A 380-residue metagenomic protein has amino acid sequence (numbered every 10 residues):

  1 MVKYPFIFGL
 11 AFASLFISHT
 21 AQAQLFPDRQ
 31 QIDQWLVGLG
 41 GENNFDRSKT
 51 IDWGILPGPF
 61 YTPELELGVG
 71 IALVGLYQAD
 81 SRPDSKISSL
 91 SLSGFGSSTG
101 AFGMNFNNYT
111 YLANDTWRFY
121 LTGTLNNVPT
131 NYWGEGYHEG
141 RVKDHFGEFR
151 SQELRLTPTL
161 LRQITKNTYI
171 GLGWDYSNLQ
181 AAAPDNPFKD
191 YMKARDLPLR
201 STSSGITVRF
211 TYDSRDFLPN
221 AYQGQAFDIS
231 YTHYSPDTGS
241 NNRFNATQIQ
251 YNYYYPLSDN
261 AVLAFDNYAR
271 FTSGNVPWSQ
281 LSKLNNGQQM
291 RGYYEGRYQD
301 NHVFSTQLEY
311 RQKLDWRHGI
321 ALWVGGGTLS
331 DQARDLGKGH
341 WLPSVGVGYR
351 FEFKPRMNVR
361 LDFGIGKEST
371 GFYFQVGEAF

Functional and structural regions predicted by a protein language model:
M1-L36, G40-G41: Cleavable N-terminal export/targeting peptides
Q24-P27, G41-I51, A79-I87, A113-R118 (+6 more regions): Short loop/turn motifs that connect adjacent beta-strands in outer-membrane beta-barrel proteins
F45-W53, Y61-P198, T202, L284 (+2 more regions): Gram-negative/organellar outer-membrane beta-barrel architecture
I55-P57, L90-G94, F119-G123, I170-L172 (+8 more regions): Membrane-embedded beta-strand positions of outer-membrane beta-barrel proteins
P59-G70, G94-M104, N114, R200-S201 (+8 more regions): Solvent-exposed loop/turn segments connecting transmembrane beta-strands in outer-membrane beta-barrel proteins
S91-S93, R141-F146, D190-L197, H233-G239 (+2 more regions): Extracellular loop and loop/strand-boundary signature of outer-membrane beta-barrel proteins
G94, D196, I206-T211, R215-L314: C-terminal outer-membrane beta-barrel translocator/porin domains of Gram-negative envelope proteins and their
T207-F210, V347-F353, S369-F380: Outer-membrane beta-barrel "beta-signal"
